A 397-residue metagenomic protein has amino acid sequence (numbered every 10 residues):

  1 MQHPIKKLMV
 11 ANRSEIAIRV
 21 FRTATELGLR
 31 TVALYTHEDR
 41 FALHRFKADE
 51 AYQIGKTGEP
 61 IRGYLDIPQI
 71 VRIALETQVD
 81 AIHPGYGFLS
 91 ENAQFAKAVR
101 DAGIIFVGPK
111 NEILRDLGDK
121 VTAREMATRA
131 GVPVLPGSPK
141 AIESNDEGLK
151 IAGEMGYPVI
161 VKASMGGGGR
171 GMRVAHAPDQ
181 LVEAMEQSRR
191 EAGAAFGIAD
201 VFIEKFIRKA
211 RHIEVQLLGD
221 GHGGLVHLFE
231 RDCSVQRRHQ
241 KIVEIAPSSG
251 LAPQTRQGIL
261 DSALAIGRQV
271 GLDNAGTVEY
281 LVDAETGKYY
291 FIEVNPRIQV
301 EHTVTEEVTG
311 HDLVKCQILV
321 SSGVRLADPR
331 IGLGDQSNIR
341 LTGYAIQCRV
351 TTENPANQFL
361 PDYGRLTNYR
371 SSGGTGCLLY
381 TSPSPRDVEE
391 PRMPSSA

Functional and structural regions predicted by a protein language model:
Q2-T31, H37, A51-Q53, L75-T77 (+8 more regions): ATP-dependent carboxylate activation and anion-phosphoryl transfer catalytic cores that bind Mg-ATP to form
L34-A48, E91-N92, V121-A123: Short, glycine/polar-rich helix-capping loops at beta-to-alpha or helix-loop-helix junctions that flank or form
L34-T36, Q53-R100: N-terminal glycine-rich "phosphate-gripper" loop used for MgATP/nucleotide binding and carboxylate activation
D39-L43, E59-P60, L89, E112-D116 (+2 more regions): Short gly/pro/ser/thr-enriched loop/turn and capping motifs at secondary-structure boundaries
A51-I54, P139-A141: Short acidic-hydrophobic, aromatic-tinged amphipathic segments that line or gate anion-handling sites
R100, I104-S164, G171: A conserved helix-loop-beta module that forms one wall/lid of the active-site cleft in ATP-utilizing catalytic domains
S384-A397: Positively charged, low-complexity/disordered segments
